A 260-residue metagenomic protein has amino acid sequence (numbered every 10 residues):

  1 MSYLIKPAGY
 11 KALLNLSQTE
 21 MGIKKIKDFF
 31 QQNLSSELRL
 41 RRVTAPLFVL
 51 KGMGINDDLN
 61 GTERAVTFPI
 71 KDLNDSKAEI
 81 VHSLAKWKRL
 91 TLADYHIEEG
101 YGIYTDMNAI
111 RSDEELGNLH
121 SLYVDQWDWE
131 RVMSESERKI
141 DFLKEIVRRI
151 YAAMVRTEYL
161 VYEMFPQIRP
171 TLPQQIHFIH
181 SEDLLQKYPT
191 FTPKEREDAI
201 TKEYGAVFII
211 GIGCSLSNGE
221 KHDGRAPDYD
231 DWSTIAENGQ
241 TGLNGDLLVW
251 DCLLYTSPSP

Functional and structural regions predicted by a protein language model:
S2-H120, D128-V132: Class II aminoacyl-tRNA synthetase-like tRNA-binding/catalytic domains
L34-R42, R148-Y159, S217: Hydrophobic/aromatic-lined pockets within catalytic cores
A65-I70, G245-D251: Short polybasic amphipathic segments
A85, R111, C214-L216, L254: Short, glycine-/Ser/Thr-/acidic-enriched flexible segments
Y101-I103, V124-D128, Y204-A206, N244-D246: Extracellular structured ligand-interaction cores
T105-E195, A199: Extended, charged alpha-beta segments that form solvent-exposed binding/catalytic grooves in nucleic-acid-handling
E195-L248: Aromatic-residue-lined binding/catalytic grooves and analogous aromatic/hydrophobic interfacial grooves in multimeric
Y255-P260: Conserved small/polar residues in nucleotide/adenosyl-binding loops
